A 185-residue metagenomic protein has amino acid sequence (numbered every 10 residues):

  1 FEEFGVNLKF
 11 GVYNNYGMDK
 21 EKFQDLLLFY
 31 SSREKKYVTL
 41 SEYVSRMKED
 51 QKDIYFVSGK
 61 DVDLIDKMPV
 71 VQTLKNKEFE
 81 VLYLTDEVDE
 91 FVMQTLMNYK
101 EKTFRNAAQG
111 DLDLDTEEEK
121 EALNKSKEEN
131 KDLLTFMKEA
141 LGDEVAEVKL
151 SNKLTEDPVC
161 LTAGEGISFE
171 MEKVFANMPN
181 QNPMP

Functional and structural regions predicted by a protein language model:
F1-P185: Conserved GHKL (Bergerat-fold) ATPase module
